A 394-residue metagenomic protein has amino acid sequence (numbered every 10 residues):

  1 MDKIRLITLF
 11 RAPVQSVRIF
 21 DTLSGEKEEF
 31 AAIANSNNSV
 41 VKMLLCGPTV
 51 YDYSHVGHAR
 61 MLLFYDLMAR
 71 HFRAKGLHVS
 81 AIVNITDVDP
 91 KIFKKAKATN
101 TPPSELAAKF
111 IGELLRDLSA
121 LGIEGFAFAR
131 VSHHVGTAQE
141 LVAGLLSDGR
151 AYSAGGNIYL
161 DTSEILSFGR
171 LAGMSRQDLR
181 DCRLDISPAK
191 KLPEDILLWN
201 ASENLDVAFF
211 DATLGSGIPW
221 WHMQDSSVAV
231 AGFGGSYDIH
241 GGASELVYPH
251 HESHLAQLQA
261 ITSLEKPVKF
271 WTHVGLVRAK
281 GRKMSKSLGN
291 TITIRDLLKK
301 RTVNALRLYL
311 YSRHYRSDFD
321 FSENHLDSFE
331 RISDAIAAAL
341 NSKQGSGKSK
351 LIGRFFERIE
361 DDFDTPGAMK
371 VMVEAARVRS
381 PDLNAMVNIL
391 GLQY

Functional and structural regions predicted by a protein language model:
D2-T49, D66, G136-Q344: Alpha-helical recognition segments enriched in aromatics with Gly/Pro capping that present substrate-recognition
S24-E29, A34-G122: N-terminal, positively charged nucleic-acid-binding surface of large information/translation enzymes
H55, N200, A305-Y315, V371-E374 (+1 more regions): Short, hydrophobic/amphipathic alpha-helical patches that form generic packing surfaces within helical domains
H78-S80, G149-G155, A375-R379: Short, well-structured beta-strand/strand-turn elements
I85-D89, I111-L114, E124-Q139, G156-I165: Short, glycine/charge-rich beta-strand/loop segments that flank catalytic centers and engage negatively charged groups
A96-P103, A127-S132, A243: The substrate-binding groove and active-site-proximal loops of carbohydrate-active enzymes, especially glycoside
Q344-G353: Extended alpha-helical coiled-coil "stalk/arm" regions that act as elongated linkers or oligomerization scaffolds
E357-Y394: Helix-rich, typically C-terminal accessory recognition domains appended to large enzymatic cores
